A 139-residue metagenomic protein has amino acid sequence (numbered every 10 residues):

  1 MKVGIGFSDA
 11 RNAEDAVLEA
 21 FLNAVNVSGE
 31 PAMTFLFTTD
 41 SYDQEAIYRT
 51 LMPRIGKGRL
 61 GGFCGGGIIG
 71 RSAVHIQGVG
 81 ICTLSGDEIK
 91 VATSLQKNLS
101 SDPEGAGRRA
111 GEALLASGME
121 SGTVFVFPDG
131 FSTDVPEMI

Functional and structural regions predicted by a protein language model:
M1-I139: Cofactor- and metal-binding active-site motifs of prokaryotic enzymes that mediate redox/radical or nucleophilic
